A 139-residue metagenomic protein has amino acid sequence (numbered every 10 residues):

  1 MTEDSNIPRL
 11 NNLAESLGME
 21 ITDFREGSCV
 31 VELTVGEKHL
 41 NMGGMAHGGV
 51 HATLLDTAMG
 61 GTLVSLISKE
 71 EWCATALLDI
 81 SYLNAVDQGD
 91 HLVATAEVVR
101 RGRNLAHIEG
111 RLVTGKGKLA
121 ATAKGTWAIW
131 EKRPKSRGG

Functional and structural regions predicted by a protein language model:
M1-G139: Terminal targeting signals and extreme-terminal segments of soluble enzymes
